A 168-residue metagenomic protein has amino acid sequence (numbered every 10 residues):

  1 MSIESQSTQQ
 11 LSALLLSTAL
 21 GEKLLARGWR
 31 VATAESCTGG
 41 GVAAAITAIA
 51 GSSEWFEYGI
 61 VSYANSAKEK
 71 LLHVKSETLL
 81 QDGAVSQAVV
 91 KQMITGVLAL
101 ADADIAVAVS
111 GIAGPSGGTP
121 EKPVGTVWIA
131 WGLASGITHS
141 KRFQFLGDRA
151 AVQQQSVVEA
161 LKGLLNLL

Functional and structural regions predicted by a protein language model:
M1-L168: Short alpha-helical segments enriched in small residues
